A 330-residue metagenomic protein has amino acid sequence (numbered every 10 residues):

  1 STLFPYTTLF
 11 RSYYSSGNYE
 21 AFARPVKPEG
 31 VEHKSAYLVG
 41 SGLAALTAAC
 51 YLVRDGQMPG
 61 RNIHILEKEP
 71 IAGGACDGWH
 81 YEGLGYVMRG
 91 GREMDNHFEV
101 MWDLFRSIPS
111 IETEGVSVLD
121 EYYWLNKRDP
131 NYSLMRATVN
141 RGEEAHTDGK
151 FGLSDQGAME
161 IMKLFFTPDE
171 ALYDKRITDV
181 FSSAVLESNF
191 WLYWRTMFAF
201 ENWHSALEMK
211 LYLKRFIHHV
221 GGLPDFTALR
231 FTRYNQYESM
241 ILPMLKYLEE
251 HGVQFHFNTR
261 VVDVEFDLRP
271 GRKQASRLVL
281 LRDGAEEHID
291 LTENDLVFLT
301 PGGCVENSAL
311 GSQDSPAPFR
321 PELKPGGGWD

Functional and structural regions predicted by a protein language model:
T7-A36, R54-N62: Extreme N-terminal leader/targeting segments of oxidoreductases
G40-L43: Glycine-rich Rossmann-fold phosphate-binding loop(s) that bind the pyrophosphate of adenine dinucleotide cofactors
V53-H80: Glycine-rich FAD pyrophosphate-binding loop
G83-W124: Conserved FAD-binding subdomain of flavin-dependent enzymes
E93-H97, F226-E249, F255-N258: Short beta-strand to alpha-helix junction loop
S110-H218, L229-F231: Rossmann-like flavin
F257-R277, L281-G284: A conserved short coil-to-beta-strand element within the FAD-binding core of flavoproteins
L281-D330: Glycine-rich loop(s) and the adjacent beta-strand/alpha-helix scaffold that form part
